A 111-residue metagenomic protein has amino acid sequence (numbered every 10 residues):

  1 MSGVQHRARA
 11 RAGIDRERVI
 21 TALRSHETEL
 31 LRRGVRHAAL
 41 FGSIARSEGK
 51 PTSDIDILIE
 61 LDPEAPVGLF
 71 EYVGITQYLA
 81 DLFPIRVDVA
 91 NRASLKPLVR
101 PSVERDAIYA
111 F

Functional and structural regions predicted by a protein language model:
M1-H37, R46-P51, D62-F111: Catalytic core of pol beta-like nucleotidyltransferases
L40: Conserved histidines in hydrophobic membrane contexts and catalytic metal-binding motifs
S43: Flexible loop residues that form catalytic and substrate-binding hotspots at small-molecule/glycan-binding clefts
S53-I55: Change "...and in nucleic-acid phosphodiester-cleaving endonucleases..." to "...and in nucleic-acid processing enzymes
I57-E60: Mobile acidic interaction elements
